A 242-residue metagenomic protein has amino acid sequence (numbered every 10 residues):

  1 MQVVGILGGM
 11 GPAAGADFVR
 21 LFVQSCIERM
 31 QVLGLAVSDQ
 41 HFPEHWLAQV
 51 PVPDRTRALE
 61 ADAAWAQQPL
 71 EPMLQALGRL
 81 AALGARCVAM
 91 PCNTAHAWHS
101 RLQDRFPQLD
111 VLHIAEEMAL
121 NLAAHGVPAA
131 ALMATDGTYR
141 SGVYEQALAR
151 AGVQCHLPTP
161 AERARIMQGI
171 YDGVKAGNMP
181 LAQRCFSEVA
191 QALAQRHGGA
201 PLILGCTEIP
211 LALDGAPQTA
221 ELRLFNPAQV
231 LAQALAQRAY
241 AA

Functional and structural regions predicted by a protein language model:
M1-A242: Non-catalytic structural scaffold of enzyme domains
